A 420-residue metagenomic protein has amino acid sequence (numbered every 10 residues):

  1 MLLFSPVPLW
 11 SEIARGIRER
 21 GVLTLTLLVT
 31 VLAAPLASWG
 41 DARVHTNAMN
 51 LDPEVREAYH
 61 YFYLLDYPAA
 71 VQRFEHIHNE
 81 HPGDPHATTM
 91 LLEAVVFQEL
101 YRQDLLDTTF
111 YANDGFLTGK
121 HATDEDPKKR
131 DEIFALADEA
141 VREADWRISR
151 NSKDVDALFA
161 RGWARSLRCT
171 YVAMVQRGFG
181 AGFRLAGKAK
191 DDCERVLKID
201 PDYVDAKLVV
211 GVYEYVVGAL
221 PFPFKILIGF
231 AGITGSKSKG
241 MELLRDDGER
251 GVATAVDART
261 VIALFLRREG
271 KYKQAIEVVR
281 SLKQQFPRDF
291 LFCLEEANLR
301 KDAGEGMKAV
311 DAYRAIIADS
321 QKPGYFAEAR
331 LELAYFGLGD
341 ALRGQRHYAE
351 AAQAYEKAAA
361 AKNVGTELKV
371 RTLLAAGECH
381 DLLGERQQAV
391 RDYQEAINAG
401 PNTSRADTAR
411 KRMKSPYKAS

Functional and structural regions predicted by a protein language model:
A42-E57, Y61-F74, G83, V95-K153 (+4 more regions): Short coil/linker segments at helix-helix boundaries
N47, H81, N151, D200 (+6 more regions): A structural motif in tetratricopeptide-repeat
R56, M90, A160, L167 (+6 more regions): "A position-specific structural signal for the A-helix of alpha-solenoid helical repeats
D84-P85, D154, Y203, T254-A255 (+3 more regions): Residue-level recognition of tetratricopeptide repeat
V390-S420: Terminal, low-structured helical/coil segments at or just beyond the last alpha-helical repeat
